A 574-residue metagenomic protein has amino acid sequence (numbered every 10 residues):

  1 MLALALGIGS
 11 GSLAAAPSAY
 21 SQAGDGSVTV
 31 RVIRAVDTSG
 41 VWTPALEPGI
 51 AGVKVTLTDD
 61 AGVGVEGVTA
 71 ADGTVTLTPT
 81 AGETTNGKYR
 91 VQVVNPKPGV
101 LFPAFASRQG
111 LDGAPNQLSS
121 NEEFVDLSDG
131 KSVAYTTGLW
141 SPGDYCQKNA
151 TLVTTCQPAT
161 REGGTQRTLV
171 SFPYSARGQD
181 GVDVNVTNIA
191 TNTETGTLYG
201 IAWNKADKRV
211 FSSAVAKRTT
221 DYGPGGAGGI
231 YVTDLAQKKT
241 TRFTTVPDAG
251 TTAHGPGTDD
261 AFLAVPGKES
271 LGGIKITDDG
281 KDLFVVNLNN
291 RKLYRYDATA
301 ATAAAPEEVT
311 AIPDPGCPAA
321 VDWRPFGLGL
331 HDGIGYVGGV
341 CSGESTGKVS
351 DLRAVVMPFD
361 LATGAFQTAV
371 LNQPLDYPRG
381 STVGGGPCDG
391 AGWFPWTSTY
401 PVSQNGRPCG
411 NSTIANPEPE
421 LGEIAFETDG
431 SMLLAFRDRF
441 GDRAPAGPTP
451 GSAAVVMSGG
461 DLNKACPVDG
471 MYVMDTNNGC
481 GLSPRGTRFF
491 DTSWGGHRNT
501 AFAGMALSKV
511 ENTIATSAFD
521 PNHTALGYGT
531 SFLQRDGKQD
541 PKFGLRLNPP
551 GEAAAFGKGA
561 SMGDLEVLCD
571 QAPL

Functional and structural regions predicted by a protein language model:
M1-S21: Secretory targeting and sorting signals
S18-S27, R34: Beta-strand-rich domain onsets/edges
G24-V30, V53, A150: Short structural boundary motif marking the start of a folded domain
V28, A51-V55, V65, G87-Y89: Short beta-strand/loop motifs in extracellular/secreted proteins, especially within beta-sandwich accessory domains
V28-A35, V55, T137: A short, amphipathic beta-strand motif
V36, G40-T43, D59-T80: Short, acidic Ser/Thr/Gly-rich low-complexity loop/linker segments typical of extracellular and cell-surface proteins
G73, T84-T85, N95-L574: Sequence/structural signature of beta-propeller domains
T76-R90: Short Pro-Gly-centered beta-turn/loop motif in secreted/extracellular proteins
